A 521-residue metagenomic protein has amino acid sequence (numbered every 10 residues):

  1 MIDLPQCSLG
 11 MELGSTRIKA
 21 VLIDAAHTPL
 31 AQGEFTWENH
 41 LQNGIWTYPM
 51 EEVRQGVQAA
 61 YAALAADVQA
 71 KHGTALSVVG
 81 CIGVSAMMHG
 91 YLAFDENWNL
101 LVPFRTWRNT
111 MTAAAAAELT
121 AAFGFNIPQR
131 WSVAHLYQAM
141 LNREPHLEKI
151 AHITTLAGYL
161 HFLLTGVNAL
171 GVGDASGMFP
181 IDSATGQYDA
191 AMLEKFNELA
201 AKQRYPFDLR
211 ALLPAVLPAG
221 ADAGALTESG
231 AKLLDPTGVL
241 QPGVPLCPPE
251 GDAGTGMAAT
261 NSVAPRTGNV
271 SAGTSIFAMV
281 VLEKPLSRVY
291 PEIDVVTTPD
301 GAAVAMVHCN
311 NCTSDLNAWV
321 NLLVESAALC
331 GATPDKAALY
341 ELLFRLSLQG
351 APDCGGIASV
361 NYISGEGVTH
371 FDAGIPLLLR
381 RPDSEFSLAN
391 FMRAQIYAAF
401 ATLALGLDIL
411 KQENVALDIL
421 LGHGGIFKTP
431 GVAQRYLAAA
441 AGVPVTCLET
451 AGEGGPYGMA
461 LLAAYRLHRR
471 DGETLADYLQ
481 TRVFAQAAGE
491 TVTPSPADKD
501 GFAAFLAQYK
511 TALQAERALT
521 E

Functional and structural regions predicted by a protein language model:
M1-P103, A117-A121, K149, R210 (+5 more regions): N-terminal glycine/serine-rich phosphate-binding loop of ATP-dependent small-molecule kinases, especially carbohydrate
I2-D3, L9-G10, L76, A117-R130 (+5 more regions): Active-site core segments that coordinate phosphate-bearing ligands/cofactors across diverse enzyme families
A31, Y205-G220: Core alpha/beta catalytic barrel or barrel-like domain that forms the active/cofactor pocket in diverse metabolic
E34, T106, T491: Conserved beta-strand positions that form and line the central face of beta-propeller blades
W37-T47, V172-A175, F207-L213, L233 (+1 more regions): Gly-rich Lys/Arg/Thr-decorated short loops/hinges at beta-loop-alpha junctions or inter-strand turns that position
V68-T106, N126-P128, H161-G173, G177-D182 (+1 more regions): Short beta-strand-loop/turn "lid" adjacent to the catalytic site in phosphate-handling enzymes
N109: Carbohydrate-associated surface elements
T112: Gly/Ser-rich phosphate-binding catalytic loop and adjacent alpha/beta segment that cradle a phosphoryl group at enzyme
